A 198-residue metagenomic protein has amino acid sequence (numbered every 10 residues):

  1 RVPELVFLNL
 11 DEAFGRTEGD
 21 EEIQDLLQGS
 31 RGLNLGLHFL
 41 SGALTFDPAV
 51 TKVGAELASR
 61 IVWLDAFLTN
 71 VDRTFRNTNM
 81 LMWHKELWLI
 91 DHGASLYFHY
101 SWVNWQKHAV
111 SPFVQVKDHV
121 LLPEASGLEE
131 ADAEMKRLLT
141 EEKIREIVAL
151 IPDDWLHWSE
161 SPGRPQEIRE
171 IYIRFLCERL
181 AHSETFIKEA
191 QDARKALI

Functional and structural regions predicted by a protein language model:
R1-I198: Phosphate/dinucleotide-binding and metal-coordinating scaffold of catalytic cores in nucleotide-dependent enzymes
